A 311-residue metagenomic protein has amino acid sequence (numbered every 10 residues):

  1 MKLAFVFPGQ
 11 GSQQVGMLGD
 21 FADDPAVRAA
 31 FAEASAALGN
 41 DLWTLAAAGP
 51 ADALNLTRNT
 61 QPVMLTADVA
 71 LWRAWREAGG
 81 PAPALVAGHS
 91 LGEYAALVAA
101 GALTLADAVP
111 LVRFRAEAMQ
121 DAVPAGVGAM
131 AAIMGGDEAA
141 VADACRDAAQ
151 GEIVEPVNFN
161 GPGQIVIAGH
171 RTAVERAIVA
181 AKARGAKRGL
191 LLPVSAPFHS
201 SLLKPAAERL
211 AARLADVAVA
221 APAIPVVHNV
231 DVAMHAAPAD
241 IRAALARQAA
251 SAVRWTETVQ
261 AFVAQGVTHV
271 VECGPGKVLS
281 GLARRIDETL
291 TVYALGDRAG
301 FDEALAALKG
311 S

Functional and structural regions predicted by a protein language model:
M1-V141, L192, H269-F301: FabD-like malonyl-/acyl-CoA
Q10-S12, L38, A100-S251: Alpha/beta catalytic cores of group-transfer enzymes, especially the acyltransferase/condensing modules of polyketide
R76, K182, V263-G266: Non-catalytic positions within long, well-ordered alpha-helices that form the structural scaffold/packing of enzyme
S90, A218, G266: Conserved functional loop/turn residues at catalytic and ligand-binding sites
A206, A307-G310: Post-His helix in hydrolase/transferase enzymes
A250-V267: A short, acidic, amphipathic alpha-helical segment used as a generic capping/interface helix at domain edges
F301-A307: Short, charged, surface-exposed secondary-structure boundary motifs
